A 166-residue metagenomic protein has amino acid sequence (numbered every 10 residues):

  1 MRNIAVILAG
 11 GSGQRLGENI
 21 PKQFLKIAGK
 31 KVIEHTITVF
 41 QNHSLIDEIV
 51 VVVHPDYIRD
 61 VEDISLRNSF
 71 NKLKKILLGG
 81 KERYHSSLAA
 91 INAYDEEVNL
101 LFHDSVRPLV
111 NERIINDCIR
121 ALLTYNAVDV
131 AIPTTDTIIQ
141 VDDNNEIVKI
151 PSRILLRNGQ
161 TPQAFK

Functional and structural regions predicted by a protein language model:
R2-I58: N-terminal glycine-rich phosphate-binding loop and ensuing alpha1 helix
I7, I33, A90, H103-D104 (+1 more regions): Residue-level signal for inorganic ion chemistry
L16, D60-E62, C118: Hydrophobic packing residues within well-ordered alpha-helices of enzyme cores
E34-E97: Conserved N-terminal catalytic core of the sugar/cofactor nucleotidyltransferase
I58, Y84-S87, F102, I115 (+1 more regions): A general structural signal for well-ordered alpha-helical segments in protein cores
E97-R107: Short beta-strand-to-loop acidic/aromatic patch adjacent to the donor-nucleotide binding site
L109-F165: Conserved core of the sugar-phosphate nucleotidyltransferase
